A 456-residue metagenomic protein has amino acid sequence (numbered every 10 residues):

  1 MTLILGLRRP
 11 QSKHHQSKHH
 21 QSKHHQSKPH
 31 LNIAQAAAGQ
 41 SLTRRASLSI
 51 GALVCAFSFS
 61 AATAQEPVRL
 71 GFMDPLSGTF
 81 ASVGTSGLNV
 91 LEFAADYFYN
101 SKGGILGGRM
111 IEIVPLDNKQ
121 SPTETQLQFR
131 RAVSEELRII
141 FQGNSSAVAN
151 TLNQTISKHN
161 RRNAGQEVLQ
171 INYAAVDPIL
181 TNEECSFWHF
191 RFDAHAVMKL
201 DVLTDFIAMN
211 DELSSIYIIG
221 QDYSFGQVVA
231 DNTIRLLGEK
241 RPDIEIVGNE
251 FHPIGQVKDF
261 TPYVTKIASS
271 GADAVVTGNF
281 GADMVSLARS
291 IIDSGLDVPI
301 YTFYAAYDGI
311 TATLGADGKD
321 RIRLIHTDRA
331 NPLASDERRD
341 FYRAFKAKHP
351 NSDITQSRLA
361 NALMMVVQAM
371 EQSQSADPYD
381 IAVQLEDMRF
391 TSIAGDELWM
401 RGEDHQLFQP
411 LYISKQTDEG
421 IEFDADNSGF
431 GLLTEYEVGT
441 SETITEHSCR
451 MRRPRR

Functional and structural regions predicted by a protein language model:
S47-S58: Bacterial N-terminal signal peptides
P67, S82-S86, S101-L180, F192 (+1 more regions): Beta-alpha junction/loop-to-helix N-cap segments that form part of ligand/metal-binding clefts
V68, R389-R456: Solvent-exposed, acidic/polar segments of extracytosolic/periplasmic ligand-binding ectodomains
G71-A94, L116-P122, S145, I219-V228 (+2 more regions): Extracytoplasmic "Venus flytrap"
V83-I105, N232-G238: Short, polar/charged alpha-helical segment
E124-L127, P178-I179, F187-G295, N331-D340: Extracellular/periplasmic Venus flytrap/periplasmic-binding protein
A132-S146, N163-Y173, Y217-G220, G271-G281 (+3 more regions): Periplasmic-binding protein-like
S186, I291-N361, E371-A376, G429-R455: Extracellular/periplasmic periplasmic-binding protein-like sensory domains
